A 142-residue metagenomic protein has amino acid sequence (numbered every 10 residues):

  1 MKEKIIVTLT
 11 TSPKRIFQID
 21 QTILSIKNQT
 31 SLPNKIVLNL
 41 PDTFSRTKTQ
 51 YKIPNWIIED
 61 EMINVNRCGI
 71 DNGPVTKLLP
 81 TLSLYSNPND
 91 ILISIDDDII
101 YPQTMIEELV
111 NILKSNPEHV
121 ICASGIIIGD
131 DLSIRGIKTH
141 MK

Functional and structural regions predicted by a protein language model:
M1-N28: N-proximal low-complexity "stem/linker" segments adjacent to membrane-targeting elements
K4, N34-K35, I91: Residues at the starts of beta-strands that form the adenosine-phosphate
V7-L9, L38, S94: Structural beta-sheet core signal
Q21-S25, P80, E107-L109: A short acidic, amphipathic alpha-helical/loop segment
T22-N34, D42-T43, W56: Short, acidic, metal-binding catalytic loop of nucleotide-sugar glycosyltransferases
N39-D90: Active-site-proximal specificity loops/subdomain of glycosyltransferases
P88-I100: Short beta-strand-to-loop acidic/aromatic patch adjacent to the donor-nucleotide binding site
I100-K142: Conserved catalytic core of nucleotide-sugar-dependent glycosyltransferases
